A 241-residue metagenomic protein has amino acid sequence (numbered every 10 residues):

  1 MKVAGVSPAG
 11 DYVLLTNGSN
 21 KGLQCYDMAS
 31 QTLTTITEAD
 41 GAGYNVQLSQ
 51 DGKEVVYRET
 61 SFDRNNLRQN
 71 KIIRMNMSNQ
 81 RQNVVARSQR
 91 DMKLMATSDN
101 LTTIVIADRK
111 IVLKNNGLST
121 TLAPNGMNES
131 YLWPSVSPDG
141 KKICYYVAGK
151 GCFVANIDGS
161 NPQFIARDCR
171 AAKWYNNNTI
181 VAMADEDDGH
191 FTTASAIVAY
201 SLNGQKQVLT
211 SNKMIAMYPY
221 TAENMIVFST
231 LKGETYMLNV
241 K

Functional and structural regions predicted by a protein language model:
M1-K241: Sequence signature of WD/YWTD-type beta-propeller architectures
